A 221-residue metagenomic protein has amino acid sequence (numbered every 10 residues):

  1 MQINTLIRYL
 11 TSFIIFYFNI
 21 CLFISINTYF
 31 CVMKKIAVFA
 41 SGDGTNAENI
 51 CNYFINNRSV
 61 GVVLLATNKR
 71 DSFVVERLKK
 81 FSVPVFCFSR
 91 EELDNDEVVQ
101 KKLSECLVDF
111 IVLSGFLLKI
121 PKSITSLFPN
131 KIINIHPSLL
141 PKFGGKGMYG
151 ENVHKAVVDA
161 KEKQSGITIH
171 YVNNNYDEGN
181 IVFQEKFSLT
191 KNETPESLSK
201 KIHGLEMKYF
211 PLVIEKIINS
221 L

Functional and structural regions predicted by a protein language model:
L6-L221: One-carbon transfer enzymes
